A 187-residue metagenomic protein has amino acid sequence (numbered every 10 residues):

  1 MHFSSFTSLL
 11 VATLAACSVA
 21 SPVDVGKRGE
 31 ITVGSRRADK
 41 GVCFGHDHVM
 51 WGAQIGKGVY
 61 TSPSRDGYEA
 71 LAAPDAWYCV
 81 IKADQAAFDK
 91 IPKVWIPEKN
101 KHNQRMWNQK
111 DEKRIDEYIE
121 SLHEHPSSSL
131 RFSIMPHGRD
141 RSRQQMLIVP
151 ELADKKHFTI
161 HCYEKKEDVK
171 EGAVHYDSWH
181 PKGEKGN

Functional and structural regions predicted by a protein language model:
M1-L10: Classical eukaryotic N-terminal signal peptides for Sec-dependent ER targeting/secretion, especially the positively
T13-I31, R36-C43, V49-K57, E69-N187: Conserved NAD+-utilizing ADP-ribose enzyme module
